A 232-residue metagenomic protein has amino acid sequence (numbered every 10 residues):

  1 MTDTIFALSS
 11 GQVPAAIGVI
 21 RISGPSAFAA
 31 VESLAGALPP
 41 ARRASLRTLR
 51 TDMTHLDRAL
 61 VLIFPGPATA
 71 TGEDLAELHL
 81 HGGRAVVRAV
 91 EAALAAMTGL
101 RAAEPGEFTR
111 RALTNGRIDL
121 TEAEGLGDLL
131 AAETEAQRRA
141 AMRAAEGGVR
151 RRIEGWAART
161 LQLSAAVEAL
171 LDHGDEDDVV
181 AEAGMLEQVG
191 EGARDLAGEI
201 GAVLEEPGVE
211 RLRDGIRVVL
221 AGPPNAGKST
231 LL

Functional and structural regions predicted by a protein language model:
M1-R139, R143, G147: A glycine-rich (often HGG/GG-containing) alpha/beta subdomain
R21-I22, L34, E168, H173-L232: Conserved G1/Walker A P-loop phosphate-binding module
E32, R88, A92, A96 (+5 more regions): A broad, structural surface signal
A96, L129-A132, A136, G147 (+3 more regions): General structural signal for alpha-helix termini and helix-helix connectors
N115-L126, L130, W156-D172: Core structural elements
R139, R143-A157, L161, E187-G190 (+1 more regions): Short amphipathic alpha-helical segments with heptad-repeat character
